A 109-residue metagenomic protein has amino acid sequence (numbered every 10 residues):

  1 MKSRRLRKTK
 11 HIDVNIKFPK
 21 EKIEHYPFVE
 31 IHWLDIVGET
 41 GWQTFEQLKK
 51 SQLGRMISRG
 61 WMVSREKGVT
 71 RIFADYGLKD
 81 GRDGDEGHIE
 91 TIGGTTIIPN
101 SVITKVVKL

Functional and structural regions predicted by a protein language model:
K2-L109: Conserved RNA-binding domains used in RNP assembly and mRNA/RNA metabolism
